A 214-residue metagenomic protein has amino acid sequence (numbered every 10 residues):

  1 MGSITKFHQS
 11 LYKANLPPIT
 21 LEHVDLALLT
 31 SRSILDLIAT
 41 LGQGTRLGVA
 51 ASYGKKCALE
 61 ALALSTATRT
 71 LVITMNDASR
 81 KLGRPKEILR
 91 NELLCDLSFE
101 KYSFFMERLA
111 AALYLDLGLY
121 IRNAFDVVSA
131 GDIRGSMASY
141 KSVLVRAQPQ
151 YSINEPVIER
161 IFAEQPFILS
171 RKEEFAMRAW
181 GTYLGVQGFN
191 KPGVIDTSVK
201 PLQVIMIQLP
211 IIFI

Functional and structural regions predicted by a protein language model:
M1-L47, V128, F175-G181, Q187 (+1 more regions): N-terminal accessory regions of nucleic-acid-interacting proteins
T45-L47, A51-G185: Conserved DEDDh/DEDDy metal-dependent 3′-5′ exonuclease domain
